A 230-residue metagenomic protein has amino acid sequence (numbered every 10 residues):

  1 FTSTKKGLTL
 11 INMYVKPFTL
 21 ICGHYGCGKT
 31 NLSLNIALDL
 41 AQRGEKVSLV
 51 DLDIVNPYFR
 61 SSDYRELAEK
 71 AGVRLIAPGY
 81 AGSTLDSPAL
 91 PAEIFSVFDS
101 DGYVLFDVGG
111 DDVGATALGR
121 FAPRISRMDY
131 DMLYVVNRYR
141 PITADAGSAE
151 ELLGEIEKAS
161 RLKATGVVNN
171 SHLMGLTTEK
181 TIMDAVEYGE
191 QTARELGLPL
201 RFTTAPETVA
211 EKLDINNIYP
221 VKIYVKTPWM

Functional and structural regions predicted by a protein language model:
N12-K16: Phosphate-binding P-loop
I21: Hydrophobic anchor at the beta1->P-loop junction of P-loop NTPases
G26: Walker A (P-loop) phosphate-binding loop of P-loop NTPases
K29: Conserved lysine of the Walker
L32: Hydrophobic positions on the alpha1 helix immediately C-terminal to the Walker A/P-loop
D39-D86, E93: N-terminal phosphate/diphosphate-binding loop that engages ATP/GTP or pyrophosphate donors across diverse enzyme folds
P78-G82, G102-A117: Switch II (G3) loop of P-loop NTPases
D112-I215: Conserved catalytic-core segment of NTP-binding enzymes
